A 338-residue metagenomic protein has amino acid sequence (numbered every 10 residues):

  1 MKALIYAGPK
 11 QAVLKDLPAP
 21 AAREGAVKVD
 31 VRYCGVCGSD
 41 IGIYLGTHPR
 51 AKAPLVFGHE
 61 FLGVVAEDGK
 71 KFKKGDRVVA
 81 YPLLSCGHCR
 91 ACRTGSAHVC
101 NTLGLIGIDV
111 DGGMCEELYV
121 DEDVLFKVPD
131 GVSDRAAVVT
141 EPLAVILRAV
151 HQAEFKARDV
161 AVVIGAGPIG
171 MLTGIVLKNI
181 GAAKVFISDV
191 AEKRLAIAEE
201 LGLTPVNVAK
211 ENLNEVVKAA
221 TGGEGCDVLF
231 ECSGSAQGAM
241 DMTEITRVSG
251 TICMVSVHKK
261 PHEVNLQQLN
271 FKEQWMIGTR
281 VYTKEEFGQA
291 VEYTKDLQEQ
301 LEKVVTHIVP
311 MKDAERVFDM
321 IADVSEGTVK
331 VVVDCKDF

Functional and structural regions predicted by a protein language model:
A7, P18-A19, K52-G58, I106-V110: Short Gly/Pro-enriched turn/cap motifs at secondary-structure boundaries
P20-C34, T47-R90, P129-G131: Glycine-rich beta-strand-centered segment in the early N-terminal region that forms part of a ligand/cofactor-binding
T47, V190-A191, H258, Y282: Residues in the short beta-alpha loop(s) of Rossmann-like NAD(P)-binding domains
E60, D76-R77, A91, E117 (+2 more regions): Residue-level marker of beta-strand positions
C86-I164: NAD(P)H dinucleotide-binding glycine-rich loop of Rossmann-like/cofactor-binding domains, especially the beta1-alpha1
V132-E211, E215: Mid-domain Rossmann-like dinucleotide-binding core that forms the NAD(H)/NADP(H) cofactor-binding site
A153, A196, L201-W275, F338: Glycine-rich cofactor phosphate-binding loops and adjacent beta1-alpha1 units of small-molecule cofactor enzyme domains
M240-E244, K284-F338: C-terminal hydrophobic helical "lid"/dimerization subdomain of Rossmann-like NAD(P)H-dependent oxidoreductases
